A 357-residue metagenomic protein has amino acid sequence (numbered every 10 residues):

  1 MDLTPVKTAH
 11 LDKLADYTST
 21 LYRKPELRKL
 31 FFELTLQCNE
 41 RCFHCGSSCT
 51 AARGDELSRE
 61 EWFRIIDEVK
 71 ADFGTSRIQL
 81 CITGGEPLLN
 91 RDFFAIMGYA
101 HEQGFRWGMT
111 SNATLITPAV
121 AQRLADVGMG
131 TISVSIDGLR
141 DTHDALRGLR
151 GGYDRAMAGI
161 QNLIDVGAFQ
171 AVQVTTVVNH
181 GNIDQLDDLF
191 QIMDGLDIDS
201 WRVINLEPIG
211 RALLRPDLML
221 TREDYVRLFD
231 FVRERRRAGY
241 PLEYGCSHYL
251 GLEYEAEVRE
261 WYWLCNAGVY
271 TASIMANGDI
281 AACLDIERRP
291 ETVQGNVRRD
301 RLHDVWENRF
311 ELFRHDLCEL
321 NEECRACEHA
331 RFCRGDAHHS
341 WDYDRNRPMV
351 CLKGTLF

Functional and structural regions predicted by a protein language model:
M1-L11, D126-A281, D285-V297: Radical SAM enzyme [4Fe-4S]-AdoMet core and its adjacent flexible, acidic and glycine-rich loops/tails across
D2-E26, S48, D285-F357: Flexible mid-to-C-terminal extensions adjoining Fe-S/redox cofactors in radical SAM and related proteins
D2-T131: Conserved alpha-helical substructure of the radical SAM core
K24, D72-G74, D126, V166 (+3 more regions): Alpha-helix termination/capping residues and helix-transition junctions
F31, T35, N39, Y262 (+2 more regions): Residues immediately within or flanking Cys/His clusters that coordinate Zn2+ in small zinc-binding modules
T50, A113, D137, L206 (+2 more regions): Flexible loop residues that form catalytic and substrate-binding hotspots at small-molecule/glycan-binding clefts
R59, N90, T117-P118, I183-D187 (+2 more regions): Structural motif corresponding to alpha-helix initiation and N-cap regions
